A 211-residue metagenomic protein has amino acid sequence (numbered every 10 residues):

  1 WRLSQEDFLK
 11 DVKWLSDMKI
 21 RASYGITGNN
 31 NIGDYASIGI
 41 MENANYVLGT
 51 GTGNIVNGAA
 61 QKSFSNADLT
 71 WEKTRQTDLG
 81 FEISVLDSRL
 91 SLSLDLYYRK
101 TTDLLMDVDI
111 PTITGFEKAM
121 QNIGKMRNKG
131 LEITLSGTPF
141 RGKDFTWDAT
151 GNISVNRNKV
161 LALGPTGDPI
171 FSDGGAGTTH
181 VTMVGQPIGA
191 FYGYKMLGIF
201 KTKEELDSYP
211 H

Functional and structural regions predicted by a protein language model:
W1-Q186, F191: Extracellular/periplasmic, surface-exposed regions of secreted and cell-surface proteins
P187, Y194-K201: C-terminal segments of large proteins
E205-H211: Short, intrinsically disordered, charge-balanced linker/junction segments flanking boundaries in proteins
